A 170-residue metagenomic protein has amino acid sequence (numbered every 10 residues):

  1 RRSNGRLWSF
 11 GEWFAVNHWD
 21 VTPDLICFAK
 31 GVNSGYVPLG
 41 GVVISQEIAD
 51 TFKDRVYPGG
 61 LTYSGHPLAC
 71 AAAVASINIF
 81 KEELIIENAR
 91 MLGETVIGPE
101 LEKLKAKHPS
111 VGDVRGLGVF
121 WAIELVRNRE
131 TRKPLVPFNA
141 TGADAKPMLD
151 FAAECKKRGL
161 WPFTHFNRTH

Functional and structural regions predicted by a protein language model:
R1-H170: Conserved N-terminal phosphate-binding loop of PLP-dependent enzymes in the Aspartate aminotransferase
